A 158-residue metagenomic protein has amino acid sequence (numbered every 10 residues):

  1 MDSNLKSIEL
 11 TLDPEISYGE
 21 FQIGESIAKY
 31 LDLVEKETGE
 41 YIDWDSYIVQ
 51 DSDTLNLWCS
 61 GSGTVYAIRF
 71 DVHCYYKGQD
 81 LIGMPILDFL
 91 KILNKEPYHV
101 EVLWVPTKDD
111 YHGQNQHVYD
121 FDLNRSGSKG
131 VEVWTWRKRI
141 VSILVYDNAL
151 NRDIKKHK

Functional and structural regions predicted by a protein language model:
M1-K158: Short helix/turn-capping signatures at newly exposed starts of structured segments
